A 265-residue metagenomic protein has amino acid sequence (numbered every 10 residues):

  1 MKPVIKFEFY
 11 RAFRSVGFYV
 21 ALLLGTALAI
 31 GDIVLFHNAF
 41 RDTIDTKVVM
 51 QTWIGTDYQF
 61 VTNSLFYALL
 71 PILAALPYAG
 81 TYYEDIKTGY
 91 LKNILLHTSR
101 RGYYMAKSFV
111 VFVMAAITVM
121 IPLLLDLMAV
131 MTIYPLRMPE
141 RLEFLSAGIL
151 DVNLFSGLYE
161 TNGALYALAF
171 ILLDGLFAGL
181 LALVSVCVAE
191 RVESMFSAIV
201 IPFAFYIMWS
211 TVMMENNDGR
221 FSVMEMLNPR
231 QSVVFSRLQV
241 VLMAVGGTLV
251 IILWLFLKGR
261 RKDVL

Functional and structural regions predicted by a protein language model:
M1-G25: Aromatic- and glycine-rich beta-strand/loop motifs that create alpha-glucan
S15-G17, A21-L24, A178, N228-L265: Alpha-helical transmembrane segments of multi-pass membrane transporters/translocases
V16-G17, S99-R101, M105, S194-I199: Membrane-helix interface segments
A21-T26, F196-W209: Central hydrophobic cores of alpha-helical transmembrane segments in multi-pass integral membrane proteins
A27-G80, F109-A182, V186, M226-G246: Secretory targeting signals
T81-V113: Helix-loop-helix units of permease transmembrane domains in multi-pass membrane transporters, especially ABC
Y134-I149, A204-R220: Juxtamembrane non-transmembrane "cap" segments at the membrane-aqueous interface of multi-pass membrane proteins
E193-S197, F203-A204, R260-L265: Short cytosolic juxtamembrane segments of multi-pass membrane proteins
